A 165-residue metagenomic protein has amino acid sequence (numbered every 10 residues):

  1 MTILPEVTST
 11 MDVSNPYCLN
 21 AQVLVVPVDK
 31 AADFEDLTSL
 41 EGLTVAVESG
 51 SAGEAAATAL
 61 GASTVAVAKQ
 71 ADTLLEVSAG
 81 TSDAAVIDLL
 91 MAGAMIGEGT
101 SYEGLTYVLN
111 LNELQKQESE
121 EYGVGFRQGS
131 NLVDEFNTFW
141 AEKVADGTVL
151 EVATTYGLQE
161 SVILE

Functional and structural regions predicted by a protein language model:
M1-P5, P27, E48-S51, Q70 (+2 more regions): Beta->alpha turn/N-cap motifs
M1-S39, N110-K116: Acidic, polar ligand-binding/catalytic clefts
T10-D12, S39, A59, A71-G99: Short helices/loops that flank or line small-molecule/ion binding pockets
C18-V23, G93, T100-W140, E160-E165: Periplasmic-binding protein-like
V28-D36, V65, G129-D134: Short helix-loop capping/hinge motifs at secondary-structure junctions, enriched in acidic/polar residues
A32, G50, V65-A79: Short helix-initiation/N-cap motifs at beta->coil->alpha
L37-G50, E54: Short loop->beta-strand "edge-of-pocket" segments that line small-molecule binding or catalytic clefts across diverse
A52-V65, G104-V108, E135-E165: Ligand-binding clefts/hinges and TM-proximal coupling segments of bilobed small-molecule sensing domains
